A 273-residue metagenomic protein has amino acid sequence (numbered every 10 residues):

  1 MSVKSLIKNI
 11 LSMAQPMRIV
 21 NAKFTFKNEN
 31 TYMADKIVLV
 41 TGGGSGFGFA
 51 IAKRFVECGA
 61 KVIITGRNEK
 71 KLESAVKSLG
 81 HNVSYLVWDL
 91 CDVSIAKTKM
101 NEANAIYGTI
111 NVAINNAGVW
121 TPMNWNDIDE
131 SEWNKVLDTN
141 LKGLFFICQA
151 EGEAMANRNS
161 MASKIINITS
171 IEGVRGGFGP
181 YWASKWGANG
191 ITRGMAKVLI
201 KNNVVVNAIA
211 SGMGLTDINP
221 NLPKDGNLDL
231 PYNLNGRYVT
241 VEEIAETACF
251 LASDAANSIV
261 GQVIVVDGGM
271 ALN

Functional and structural regions predicted by a protein language model:
M1-A34: Non-catalytic terminal and boundary segments that flank Rossmann-like NAD(P)-dependent oxidoreductase
G42-G46: Conserved glycine-rich cofactor-binding loop
Y107, R237-V266, A271-L272: C-terminal substrate-recognition "lid" of short-chain dehydrogenase/reductases
N124-W125, D129-L137, D229: Substrate-binding pocket helix/loop in short-chain dehydrogenase/reductase
C148, S184, T192: Active-site helix of classical SDR
S170: Residue(s) in the substrate-gating loop at a strand-loop-helix junction that position the organic substrate next
I200, V205, I259-G261: Short, small/polar-rich loop/turn modules that mediate ligand/substrate recognition or access, typified
